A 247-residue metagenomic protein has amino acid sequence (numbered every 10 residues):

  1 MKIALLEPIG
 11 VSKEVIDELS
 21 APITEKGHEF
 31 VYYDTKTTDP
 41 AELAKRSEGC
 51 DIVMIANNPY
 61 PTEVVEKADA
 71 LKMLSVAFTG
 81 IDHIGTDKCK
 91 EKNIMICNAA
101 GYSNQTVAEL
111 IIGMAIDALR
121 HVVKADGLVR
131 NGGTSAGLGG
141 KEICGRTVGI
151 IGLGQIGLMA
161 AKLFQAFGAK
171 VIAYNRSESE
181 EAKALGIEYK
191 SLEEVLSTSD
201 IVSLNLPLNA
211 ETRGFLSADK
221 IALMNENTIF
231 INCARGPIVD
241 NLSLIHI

Functional and structural regions predicted by a protein language model:
M1-C50, I172: N-terminal glycine-/charge-rich "phosphate-binding" loop or analogous flexible N-terminal tail
A4, M73-S75, M95-C97, I172 (+1 more regions): Structural detector of well-ordered beta-strand residues that form the stable sheet scaffold of enzyme domains
K13, D17, T37-L43, N58-T62 (+5 more regions): Structural motif corresponding to alpha-helix initiation and N-cap regions
G49-D126, H246: Phosphate/diphosphate ligand-binding glycine-rich loop within oxidoreductases
T62-V65, S177-I245: Rossmann-like adenosine-cofactor binding region
K92-I94, A99-T147, K162, A166 (+2 more regions): Phosphate-binding beta-alpha-beta segment of Rossmann-like dinucleotide-binding domains, i.e., the NAD(P)
L153-G154: Glycine-rich Rossmann-fold phosphate-binding loop(s) that bind the pyrophosphate of adenine dinucleotide cofactors
G157-L158: N-terminal Rossmann-fold NAD(P) dinucleotide-binding loop
